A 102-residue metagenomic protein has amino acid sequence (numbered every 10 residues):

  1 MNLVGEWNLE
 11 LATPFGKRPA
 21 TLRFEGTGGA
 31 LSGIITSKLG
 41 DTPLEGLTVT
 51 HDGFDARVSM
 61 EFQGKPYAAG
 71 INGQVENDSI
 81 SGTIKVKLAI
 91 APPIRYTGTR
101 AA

Functional and structural regions predicted by a protein language model:
M1-E76, S81-A102: Central antiparallel beta-sheet cores of small beta-barrel/beta-sandwich binding domains
